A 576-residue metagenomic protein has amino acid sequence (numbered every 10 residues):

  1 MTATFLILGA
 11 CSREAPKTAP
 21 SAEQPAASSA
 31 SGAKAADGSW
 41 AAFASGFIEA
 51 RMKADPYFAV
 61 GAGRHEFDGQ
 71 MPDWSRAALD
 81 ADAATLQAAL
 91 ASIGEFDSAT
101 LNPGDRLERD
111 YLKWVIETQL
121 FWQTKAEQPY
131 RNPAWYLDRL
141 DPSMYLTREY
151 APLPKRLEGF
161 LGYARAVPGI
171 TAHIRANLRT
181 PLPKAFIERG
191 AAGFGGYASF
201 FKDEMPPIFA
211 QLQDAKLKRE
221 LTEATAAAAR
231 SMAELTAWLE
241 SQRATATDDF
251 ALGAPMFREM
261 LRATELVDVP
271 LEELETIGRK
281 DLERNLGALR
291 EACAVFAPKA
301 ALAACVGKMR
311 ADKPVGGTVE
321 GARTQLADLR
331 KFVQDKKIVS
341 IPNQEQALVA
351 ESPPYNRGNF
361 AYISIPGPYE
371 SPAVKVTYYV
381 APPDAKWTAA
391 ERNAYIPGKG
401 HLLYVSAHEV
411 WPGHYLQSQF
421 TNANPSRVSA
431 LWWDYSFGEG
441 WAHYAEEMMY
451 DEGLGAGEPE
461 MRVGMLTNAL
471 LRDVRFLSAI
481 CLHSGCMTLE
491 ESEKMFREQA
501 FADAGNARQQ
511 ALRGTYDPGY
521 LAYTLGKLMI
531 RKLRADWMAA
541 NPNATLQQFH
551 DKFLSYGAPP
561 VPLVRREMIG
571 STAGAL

Functional and structural regions predicted by a protein language model:
M1-T2: Sec-dependent signal peptide recognition, specifically the positively charged N-region followed immediately by
L8-A10: C-terminal motif of bacterial Sec signal peptides marking the signal peptidase cleavage site
R13-L576: N-terminal maturation segment of proteins
